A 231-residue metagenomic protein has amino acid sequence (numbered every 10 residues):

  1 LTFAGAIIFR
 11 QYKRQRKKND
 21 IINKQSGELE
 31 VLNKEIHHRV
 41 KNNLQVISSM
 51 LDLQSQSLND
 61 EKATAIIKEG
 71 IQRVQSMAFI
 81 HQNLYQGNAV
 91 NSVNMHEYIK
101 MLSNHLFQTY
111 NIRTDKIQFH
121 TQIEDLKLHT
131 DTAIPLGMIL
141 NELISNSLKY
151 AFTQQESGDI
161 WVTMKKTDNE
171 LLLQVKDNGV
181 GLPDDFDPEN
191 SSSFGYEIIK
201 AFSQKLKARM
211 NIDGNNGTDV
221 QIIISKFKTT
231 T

Functional and structural regions predicted by a protein language model:
L1-I22: Alpha-helical transmembrane signal-anchor helices
S26-N33, H37, T114-N141, L148-D159: Conserved short strand/loop->alpha-helix "switch" segment adjacent to the catalytic nucleotide/phosphoryl-transfer site
G27, L51-I66, N88-A89: Short acidic helix/loop segment immediately C-terminal to the autophosphorylated histidine in two-component histidine
K34-Q45, S49: Conserved phosphoacceptor histidine of two-component systems
K68-Q75, S92-Q108, K165: Short beta-to-alpha transition helix within the HATPase_c
S157-N169: Short beta-strand/loop element within the Bergerat-fold HATPase_c
D177: Acidic ATP/Mg2+-coordinating residue in the GHKL
D185-D213: ATP phosphate-binding glycine-rich loop and adjacent ATP-lid/helix-beta elements within ATP-binding kinase/ATPase
